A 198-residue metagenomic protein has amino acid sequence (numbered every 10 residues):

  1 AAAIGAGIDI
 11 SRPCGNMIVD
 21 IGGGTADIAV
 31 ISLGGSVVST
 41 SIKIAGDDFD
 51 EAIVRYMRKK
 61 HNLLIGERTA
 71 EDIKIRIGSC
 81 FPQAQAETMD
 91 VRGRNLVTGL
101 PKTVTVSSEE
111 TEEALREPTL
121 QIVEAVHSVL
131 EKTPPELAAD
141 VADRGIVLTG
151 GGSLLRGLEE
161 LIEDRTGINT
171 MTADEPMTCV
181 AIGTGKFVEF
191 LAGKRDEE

Functional and structural regions predicted by a protein language model:
A1-V19, G185-G193: Conserved phosphate-binding catalytic cores of ATP/NTP-utilizing and phosphoryl-transfer enzymes
S11, I18-T25, I31-G35, A45-D47 (+4 more regions): A short acidic Gly-Thr/Ser loop motif
L33-T119, V141: Phosphate-binding glycine-rich/basic clefts of nucleotide- and phosphate-handling proteins, predominantly
G35-V37, A139-R144, T166-N169: Short, surface-exposed connector motifs at secondary-structure boundaries
G66, A70, Q85, K186-E198: Acidic, glycine/GT-rich loop-and beta-edge segments that sit at the periphery of enzyme/chaperone cores
P82, A138-I162: Glycine-rich phosphate-binding loops at beta-strand->alpha-helix junctions
A114-V141, F187-L191: Phosphate/ATP-binding catalytic cores across multiple sugar-kinase/actin-like superfamilies, primarily ASKHA
E160-G185, K194: Conserved phosphate-binding/catalytic loops in two-lobed NTP-binding clefts
